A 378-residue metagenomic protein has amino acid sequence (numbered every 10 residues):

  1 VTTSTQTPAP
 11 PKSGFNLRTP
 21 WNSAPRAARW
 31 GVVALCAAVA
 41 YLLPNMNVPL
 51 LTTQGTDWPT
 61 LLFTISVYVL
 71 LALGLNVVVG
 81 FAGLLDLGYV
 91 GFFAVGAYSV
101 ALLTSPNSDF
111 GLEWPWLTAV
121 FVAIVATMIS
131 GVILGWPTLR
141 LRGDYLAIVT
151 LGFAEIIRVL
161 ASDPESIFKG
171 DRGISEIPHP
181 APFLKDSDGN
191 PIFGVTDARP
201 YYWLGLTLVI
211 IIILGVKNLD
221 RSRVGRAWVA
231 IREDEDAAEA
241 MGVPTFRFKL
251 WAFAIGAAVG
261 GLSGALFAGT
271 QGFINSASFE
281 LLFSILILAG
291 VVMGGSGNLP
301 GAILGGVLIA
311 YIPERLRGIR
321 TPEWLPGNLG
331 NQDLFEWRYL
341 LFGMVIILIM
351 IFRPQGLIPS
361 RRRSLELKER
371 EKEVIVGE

Functional and structural regions predicted by a protein language model:
T2-E378: Transmembrane alpha-helices and adjacent helix-loop boundaries
